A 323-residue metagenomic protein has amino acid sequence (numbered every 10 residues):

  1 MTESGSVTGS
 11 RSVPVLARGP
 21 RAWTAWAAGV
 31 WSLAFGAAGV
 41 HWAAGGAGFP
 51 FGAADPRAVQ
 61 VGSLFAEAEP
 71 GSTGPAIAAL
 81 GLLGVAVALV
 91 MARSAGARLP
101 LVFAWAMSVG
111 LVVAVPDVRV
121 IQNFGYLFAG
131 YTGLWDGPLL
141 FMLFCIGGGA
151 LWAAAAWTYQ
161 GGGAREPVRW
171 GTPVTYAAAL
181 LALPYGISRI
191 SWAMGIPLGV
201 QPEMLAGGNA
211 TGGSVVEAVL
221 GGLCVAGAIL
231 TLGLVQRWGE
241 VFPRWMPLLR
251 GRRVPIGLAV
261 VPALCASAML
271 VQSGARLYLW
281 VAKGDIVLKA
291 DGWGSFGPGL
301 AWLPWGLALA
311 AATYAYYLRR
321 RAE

Functional and structural regions predicted by a protein language model:
T2-E3, P14-G147, Y159, G294 (+1 more regions): An N-terminus-focused feature that recognizes amino-terminal "leader" regions
V15-W23, A86-L99, W152-V174, I229-V254 (+1 more regions): Cytoplasmic membrane-interface segments at the C-terminal ends of transmembrane helices
L16-W26, F65-A68, A95-R98, T132-L139 (+4 more regions): Juxtamembrane loop-transmembrane helix junctions in multi-pass integral membrane proteins, especially the extracellular
G29-H41, A106-P116, F144-L151, T172-M194 (+3 more regions): Alpha-helical transmembrane segments of multi-pass integral membrane proteins
F35, A47-F65, A177-L181, Y185 (+2 more regions): Extracytoplasmic low-complexity, Pro/Thr/Ser/Ala/Gly-rich segments that lie immediately after a secretion/anchoring
V40-A54, P116-L127, G186-P202, R237-W238 (+1 more regions): Membrane-helix interface motif
V59-A79, E203-A228: Transmembrane alpha-helix entry/boundary detector in multi-pass membrane proteins
P184, G213-A228, L232-G239, V254-A308 (+1 more regions): Hydrophobic multi-pass inner-membrane translocation pores used for secretion and envelope-lipid/glycan export
